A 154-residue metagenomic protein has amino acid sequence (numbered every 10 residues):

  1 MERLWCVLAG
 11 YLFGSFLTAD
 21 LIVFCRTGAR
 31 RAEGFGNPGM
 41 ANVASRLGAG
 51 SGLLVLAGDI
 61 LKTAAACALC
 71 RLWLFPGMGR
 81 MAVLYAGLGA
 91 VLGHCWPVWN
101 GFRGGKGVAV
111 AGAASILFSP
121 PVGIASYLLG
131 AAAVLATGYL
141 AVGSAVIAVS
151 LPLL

Functional and structural regions predicted by a protein language model:
M1-R26: N-terminal signal-anchor transmembrane alpha helix
E2, C6-V7, S51-A57, L61-W99 (+2 more regions): Nucleotide and nucleotide-moiety/phosphate-recognizing core
Y11-F16, M40, A66, G93-L117: Glycine/serine-rich anion-binding loops at beta->alpha junctions that coordinate negatively charged ligand groups
S15-L21, R103-A109, A125, G143-V146: Transmembrane helix boundary and interhelical junction motifs in multipass membrane proteins
L21-G52, G104: Cytosolic, membrane-interface loops and tails of multi-pass inner-membrane proteins
A44-L47, C70-L74, V108-T137, V149-L154: Interfacial segments of multi-pass membrane proteins
V98-R103, A132-I147: Membrane-helix interface "capping/anchor" motifs
